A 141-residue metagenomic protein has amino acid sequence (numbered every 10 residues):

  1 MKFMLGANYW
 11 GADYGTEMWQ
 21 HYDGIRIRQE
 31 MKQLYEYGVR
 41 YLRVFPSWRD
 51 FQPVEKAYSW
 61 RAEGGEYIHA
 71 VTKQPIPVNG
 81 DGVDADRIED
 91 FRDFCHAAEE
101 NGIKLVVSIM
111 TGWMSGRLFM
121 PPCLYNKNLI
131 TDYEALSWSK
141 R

Functional and structural regions predicted by a protein language model:
M1-R141: Active-site mouth of glycoside hydrolases
